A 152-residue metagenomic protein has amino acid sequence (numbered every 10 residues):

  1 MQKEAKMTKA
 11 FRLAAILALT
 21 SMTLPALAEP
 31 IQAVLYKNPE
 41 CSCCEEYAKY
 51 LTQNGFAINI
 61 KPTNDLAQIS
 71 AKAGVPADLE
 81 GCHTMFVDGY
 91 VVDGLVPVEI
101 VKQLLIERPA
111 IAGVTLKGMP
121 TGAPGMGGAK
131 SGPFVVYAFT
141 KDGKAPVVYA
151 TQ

Functional and structural regions predicted by a protein language model:
K3-A15: Bacterial N-terminal signal peptides that target proteins for export
A18-S21: Repetitive helical segments and hydrophobic/amphipathic motifs
T23-P25: N-terminal signal peptide c-region/cleavage motif recognized by signal peptidases
A28-A48, N54: Local sequence-structure signature of Cys/Sec-based thiol-disulfide redox active-site neighborhoods
A57: Residue-level detector of anion-binding/catalytic polar loops
I60-P62: A structural preference for short, hydrophobic beta-strand core positions in alpha/beta folds
K72, D78-Q152: Thiol/selenol-based redox catalytic cores and closely related redox-interacting motifs
